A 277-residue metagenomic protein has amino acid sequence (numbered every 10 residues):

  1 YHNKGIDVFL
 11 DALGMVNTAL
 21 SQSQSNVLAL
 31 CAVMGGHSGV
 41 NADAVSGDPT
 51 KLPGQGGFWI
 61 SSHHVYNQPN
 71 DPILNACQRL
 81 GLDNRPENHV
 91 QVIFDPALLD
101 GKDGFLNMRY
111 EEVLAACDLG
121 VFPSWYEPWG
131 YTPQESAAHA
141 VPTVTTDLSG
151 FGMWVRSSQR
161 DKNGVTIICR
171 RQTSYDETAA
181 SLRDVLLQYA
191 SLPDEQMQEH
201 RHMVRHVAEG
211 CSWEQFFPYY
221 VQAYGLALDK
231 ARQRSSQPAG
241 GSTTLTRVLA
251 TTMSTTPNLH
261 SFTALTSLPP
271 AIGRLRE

Functional and structural regions predicted by a protein language model:
Y1-E111, A190-D194: Conserved catalytic-core segment of nucleotide-activated headgroup transferases in glycan assembly
Y1-K4, G36-V40, D100-K102, E127-Y131 (+3 more regions): Flexible loop/turn segments at secondary-structure boundaries
D11-G39, E135-T166, Y220-D229: C-terminal, active-site-flanking charged/polar segments
C117: An anion/phosphate-binding loop that grips the pyrophosphate of nucleotide cofactors and donors
P123-H202, H206-G210: Catalytic binding pocket for nucleotide-activated donors in carbohydrate/polymer assembly enzymes
W213-T252, P257-N258, F262: C-terminal alpha-helical cap of glycosyltransferases
N258-E277: Long, low-complexity, intrinsically disordered segments
